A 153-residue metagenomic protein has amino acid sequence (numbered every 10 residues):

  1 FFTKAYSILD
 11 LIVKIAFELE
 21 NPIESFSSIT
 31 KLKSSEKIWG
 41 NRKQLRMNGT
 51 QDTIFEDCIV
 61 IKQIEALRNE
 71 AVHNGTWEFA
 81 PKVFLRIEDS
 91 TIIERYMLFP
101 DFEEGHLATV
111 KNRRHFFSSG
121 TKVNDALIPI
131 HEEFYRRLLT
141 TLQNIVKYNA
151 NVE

Functional and structural regions predicted by a protein language model:
F1-A5: Extended HEAT/HEAT-like alpha-solenoid repeat tracts in very large eukaryotic scaffold/adaptor proteins
Y6-V13: Alpha-helical repeat scaffolds in large eukaryotic proteins
K14-E153: Acidic, Ser/Thr/Gly/Pro-rich intrinsically disordered interaction regions
